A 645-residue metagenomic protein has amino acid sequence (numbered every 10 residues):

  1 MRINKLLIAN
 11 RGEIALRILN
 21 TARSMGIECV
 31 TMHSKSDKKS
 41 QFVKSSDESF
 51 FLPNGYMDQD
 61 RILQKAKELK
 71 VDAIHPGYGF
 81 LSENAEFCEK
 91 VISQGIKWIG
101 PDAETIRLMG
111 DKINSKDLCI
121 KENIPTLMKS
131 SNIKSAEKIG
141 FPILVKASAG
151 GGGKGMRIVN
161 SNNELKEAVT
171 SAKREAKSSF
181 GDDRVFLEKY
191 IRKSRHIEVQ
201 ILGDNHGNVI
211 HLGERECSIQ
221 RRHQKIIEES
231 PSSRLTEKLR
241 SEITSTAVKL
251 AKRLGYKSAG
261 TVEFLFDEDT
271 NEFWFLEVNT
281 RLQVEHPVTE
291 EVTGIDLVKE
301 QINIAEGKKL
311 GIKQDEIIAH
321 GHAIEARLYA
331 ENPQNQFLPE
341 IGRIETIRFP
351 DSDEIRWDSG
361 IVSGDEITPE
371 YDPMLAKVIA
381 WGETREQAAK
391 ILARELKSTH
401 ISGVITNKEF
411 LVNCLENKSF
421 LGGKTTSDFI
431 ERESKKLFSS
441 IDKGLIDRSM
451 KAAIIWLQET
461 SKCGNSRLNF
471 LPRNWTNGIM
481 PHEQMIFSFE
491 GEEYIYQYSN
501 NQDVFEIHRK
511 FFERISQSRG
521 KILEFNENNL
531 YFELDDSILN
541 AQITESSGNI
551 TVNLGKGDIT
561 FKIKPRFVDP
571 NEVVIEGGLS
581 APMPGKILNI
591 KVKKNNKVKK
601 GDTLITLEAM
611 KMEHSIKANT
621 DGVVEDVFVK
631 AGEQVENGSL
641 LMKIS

Functional and structural regions predicted by a protein language model:
M1-V262, F266-Q283: N-terminal beta-alpha lobe that positions the nucleotide/phosphoryl donor in ATP/NTP-coupled carboxylate activation
A73, S82-K90, E325, Y531-K562: Structured, non-catalytic alpha/beta "coupling" segments that mediate domain-domain communication and provide generic
M156-I158, K189, L235, M374-E383 (+2 more regions): Short, well-ordered beta-strand elements within core beta-sheets of diverse protein domains
S161, G203-N208, D267-T270, D351 (+3 more regions): Short acidic-glycine loop/turn motifs at beta-strand connectors
P287-F512, L523, N637-S639, K643: Catalytic cores of soluble metabolic enzymes centered on carboxylation/carboxyl-transfer
I312-H320, D428-S434, F438, G557-A581: Long, charged amphipathic helices and adjacent flexible linkers at domain junctions
P570-S645: Structured functional modules or segments
